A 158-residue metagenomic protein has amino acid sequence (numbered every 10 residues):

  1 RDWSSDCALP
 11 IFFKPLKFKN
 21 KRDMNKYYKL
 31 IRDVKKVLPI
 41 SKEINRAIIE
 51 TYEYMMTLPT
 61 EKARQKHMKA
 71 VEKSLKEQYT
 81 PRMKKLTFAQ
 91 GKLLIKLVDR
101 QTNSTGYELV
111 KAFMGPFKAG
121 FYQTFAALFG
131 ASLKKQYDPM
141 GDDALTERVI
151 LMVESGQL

Functional and structural regions predicted by a protein language model:
D2-L9: Short, small-residue-biased leader/transition segments that mark boundaries at the very start of proteins
F12-I48: Membrane topogenic helices and adjacent juxtamembrane segments
P39, A63, H67, F113 (+1 more regions): Conserved aromatic-histidine-acidic binding/catalytic patches
I40, T57-E61, K134, L158: Intrinsically disordered or highly flexible coil/loop and linker segments, enriched in small and charged/polar residues
E43-Y107: Mid-length scaffold segments of soluble, non-membrane domains
K92, D99-L158: Amphipathic, charged alpha-helical segments and their helix-to-coil junctions in extracytoplasmic/peripheral assemblies
